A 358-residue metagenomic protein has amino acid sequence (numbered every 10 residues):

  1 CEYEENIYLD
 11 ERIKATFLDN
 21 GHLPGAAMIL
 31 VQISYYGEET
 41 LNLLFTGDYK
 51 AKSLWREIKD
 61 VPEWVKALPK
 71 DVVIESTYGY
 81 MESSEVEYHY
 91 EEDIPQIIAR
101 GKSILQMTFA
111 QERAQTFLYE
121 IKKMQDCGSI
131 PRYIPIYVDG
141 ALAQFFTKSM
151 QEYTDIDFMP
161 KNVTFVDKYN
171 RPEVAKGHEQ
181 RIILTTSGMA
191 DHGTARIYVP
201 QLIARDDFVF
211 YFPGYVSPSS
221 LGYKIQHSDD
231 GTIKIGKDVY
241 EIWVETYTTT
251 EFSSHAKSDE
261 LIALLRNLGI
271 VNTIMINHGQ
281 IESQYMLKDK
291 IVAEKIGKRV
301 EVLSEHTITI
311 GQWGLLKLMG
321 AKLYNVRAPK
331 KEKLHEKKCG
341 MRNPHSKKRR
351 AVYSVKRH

Functional and structural regions predicted by a protein language model:
C1-S129, P135: His/Asp/Glu-rich metal-coordinating catalytic cores of metallo-dependent phosphodiesterases/hydrolases acting on
E2-K59, A175-K176, I182, G193-Y198 (+4 more regions): Core dinuclear metal-dependent hydrolase active-site scaffold
D19-N20, L44-G47, V73-T77, Q106-F109 (+6 more regions): Active-site neighborhood of phospho(di)ester-bond hydrolases with catalytic His/Asp-centered motifs
E63-L68, I130, Q201-D206, R266-I270: Short, conserved loop/helix-junction motifs that constitute active-site signature segments in enzyme catalytic cores
E92-S219, N277: Hard-cation-handling environments
G193-L202, S253-G269: A short, acidic, amphipathic alpha-helical segment used as a generic capping/interface helix at domain edges
A204-E241: Redox- and metal-dependent alpha/beta enzyme cores, enriched for Fe-S-associated oxidoreductases and cofactor-handling
I235-S254, S258-L261: Generic long, charged, amphipathic alpha-helical segments
